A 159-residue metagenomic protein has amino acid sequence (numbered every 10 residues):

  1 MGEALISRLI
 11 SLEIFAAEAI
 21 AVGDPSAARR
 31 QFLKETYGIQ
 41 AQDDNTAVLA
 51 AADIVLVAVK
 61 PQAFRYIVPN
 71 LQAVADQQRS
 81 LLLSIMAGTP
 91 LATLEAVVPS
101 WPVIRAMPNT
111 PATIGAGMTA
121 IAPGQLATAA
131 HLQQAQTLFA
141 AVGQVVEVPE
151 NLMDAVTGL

Functional and structural regions predicted by a protein language model:
M1-D43, A47-A50, G117: NAD(P)+-binding Rossmann beta1-loop-alpha1 motif at the extreme N-terminus of oxidoreductases
A4, F32, Y66-I67, T93 (+1 more regions): Phosphate- and divalent-cation-binding pockets in alpha/beta enzyme and binding domains that engage nucleotide-derived
R8-L12, G23, T36, V74 (+4 more regions): Change "in soluble alpha/beta enzymes" to "in soluble alpha/beta proteins
A17-A19, G38-I39, R79, S100 (+1 more regions): A generic structural signal for alpha->beta connector loops
G23, Q42-D44, A106, V148-N151: Conserved beta-strand termini and adjacent loop/short-helix elements that scaffold enzyme active sites in alpha/beta
A28-R29, Q62-A63, T89, L126 (+1 more regions): Short alpha-helical
Y37, N45-I121: Rossmann-like NAD(P)(H) cofactor-binding subdomain of soluble oxidoreductases
T93-P102, M118-V156: Internal alpha-helical scaffold of NAD(P)-dependent oxidoreductase catalytic cores
